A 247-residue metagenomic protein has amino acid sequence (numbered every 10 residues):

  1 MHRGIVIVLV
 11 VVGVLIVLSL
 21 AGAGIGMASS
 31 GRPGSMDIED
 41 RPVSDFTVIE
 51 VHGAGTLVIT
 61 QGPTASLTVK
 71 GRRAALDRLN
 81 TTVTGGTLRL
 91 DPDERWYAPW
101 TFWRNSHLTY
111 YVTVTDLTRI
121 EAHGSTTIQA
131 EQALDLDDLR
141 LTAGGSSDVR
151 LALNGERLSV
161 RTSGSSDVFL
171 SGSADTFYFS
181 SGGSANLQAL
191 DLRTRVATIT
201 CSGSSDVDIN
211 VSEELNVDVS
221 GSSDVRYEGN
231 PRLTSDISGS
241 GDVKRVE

Functional and structural regions predicted by a protein language model:
H2-H123, T127-T142, A152-S159, F169-Y178 (+3 more regions): Acidic (Asp/Glu) and glycine-rich low-complexity loops/linkers that are typically intrinsically disordered
G53, T81, I120, G145 (+4 more regions): A residue-level signal for conserved active-site and pocket-lining positions in enzyme catalytic cores
G55, T126, S147, S166 (+4 more regions): Serine/threonine-enriched low-complexity regions in disordered or flexible coil/loop segments
Q129-E131, R150, A189, V207 (+1 more regions): Short, surface-exposed helix-loop/turn micro-motifs enriched in polar/charged residues
R157-T162, D167-S181, A185-C201, D206 (+2 more regions): Extracytoplasmic/periplasmic C-terminal soluble domains
T200, V219-S220, S238: C-terminal accessory segment of soluble enzyme catalytic cores
